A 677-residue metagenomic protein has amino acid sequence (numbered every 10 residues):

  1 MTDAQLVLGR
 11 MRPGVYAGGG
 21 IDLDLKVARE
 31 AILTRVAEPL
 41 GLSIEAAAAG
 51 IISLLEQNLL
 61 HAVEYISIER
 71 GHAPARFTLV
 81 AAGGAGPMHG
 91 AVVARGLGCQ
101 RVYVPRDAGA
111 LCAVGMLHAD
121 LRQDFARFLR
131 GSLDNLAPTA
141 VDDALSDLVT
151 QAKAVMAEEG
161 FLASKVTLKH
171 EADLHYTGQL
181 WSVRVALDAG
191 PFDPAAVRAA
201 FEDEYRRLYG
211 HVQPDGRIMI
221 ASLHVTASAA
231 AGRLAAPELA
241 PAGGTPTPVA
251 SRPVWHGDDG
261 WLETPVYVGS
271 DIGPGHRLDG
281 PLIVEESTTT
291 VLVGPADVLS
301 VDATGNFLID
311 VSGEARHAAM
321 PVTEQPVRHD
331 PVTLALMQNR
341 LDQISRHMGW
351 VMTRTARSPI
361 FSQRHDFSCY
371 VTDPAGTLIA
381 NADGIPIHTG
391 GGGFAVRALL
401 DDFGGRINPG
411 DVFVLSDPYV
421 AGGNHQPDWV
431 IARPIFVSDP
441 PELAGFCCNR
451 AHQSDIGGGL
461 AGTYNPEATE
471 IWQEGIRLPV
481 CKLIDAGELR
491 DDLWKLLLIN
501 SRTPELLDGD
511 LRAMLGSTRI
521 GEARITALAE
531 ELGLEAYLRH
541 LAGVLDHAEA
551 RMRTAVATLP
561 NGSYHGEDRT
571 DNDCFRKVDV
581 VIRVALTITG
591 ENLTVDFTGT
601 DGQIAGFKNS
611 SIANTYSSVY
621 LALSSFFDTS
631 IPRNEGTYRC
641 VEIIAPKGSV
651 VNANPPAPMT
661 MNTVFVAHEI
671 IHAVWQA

Functional and structural regions predicted by a protein language model:
M1-P74, A81-A677: C-terminal, non-catalytic interaction/recognition modules in large multi-subunit enzymes and RNPs
